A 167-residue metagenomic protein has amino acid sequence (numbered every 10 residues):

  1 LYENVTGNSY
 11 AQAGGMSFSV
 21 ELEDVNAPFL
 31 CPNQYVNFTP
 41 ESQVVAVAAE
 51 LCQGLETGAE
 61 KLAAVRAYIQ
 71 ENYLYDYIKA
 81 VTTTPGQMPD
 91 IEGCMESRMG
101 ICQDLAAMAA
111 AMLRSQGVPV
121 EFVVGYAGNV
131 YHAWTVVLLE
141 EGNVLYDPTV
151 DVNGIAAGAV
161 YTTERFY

Functional and structural regions predicted by a protein language model:
L1-A59, A63, N143, Y167: N-terminal accessory/pre-domain segments preceding catalytic cores
Y10, F29, Y68, Y73-Y77 (+1 more regions): Aromatic side chains
Q34-E96, M108, L145, D151-G154: Secondary-structure boundary elements
L105-Y167: Hydrophobic/aromatic-rich core segments of domains that either
